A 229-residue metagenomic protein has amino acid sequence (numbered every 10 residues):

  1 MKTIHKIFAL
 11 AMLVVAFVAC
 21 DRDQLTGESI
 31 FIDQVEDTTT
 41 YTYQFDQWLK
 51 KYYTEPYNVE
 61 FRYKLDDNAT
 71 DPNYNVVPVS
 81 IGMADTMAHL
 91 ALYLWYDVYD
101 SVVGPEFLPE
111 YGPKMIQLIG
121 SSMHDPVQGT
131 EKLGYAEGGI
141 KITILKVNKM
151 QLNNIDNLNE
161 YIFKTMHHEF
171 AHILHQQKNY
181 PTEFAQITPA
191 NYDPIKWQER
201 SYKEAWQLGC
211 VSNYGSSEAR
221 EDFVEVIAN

Functional and structural regions predicted by a protein language model:
M1-F8: Bacterial N-terminal signal peptides that target proteins for export
I4, C20-V103: Acidic/polar, low-complexity intrinsically disordered N-terminal segments immediately downstream of a Sec signal
V15-A19: C-terminal motif of bacterial Sec signal peptides marking the signal peptidase cleavage site
L25, D85-K141: Auxiliary, metal-adjacent structural segments of Zn-dependent hydrolase domains
T26-E36, Y192-N229: Metalloprotease/metallohydrolase-associated module, dominated by Zn2+-dependent proteases
N73-I81, N148-Y161, G209-S217: Second-shell loop/turn segments in exported
D85, H89-Y93, K164, S212 (+1 more regions): Solvent-exposed, polar/charged alpha-helical surfaces in well-ordered, non-transmembrane soluble domains, broadly
D156, E160-P181, V224: Active-site recognition of the HExxH zinc-binding catalytic motif
